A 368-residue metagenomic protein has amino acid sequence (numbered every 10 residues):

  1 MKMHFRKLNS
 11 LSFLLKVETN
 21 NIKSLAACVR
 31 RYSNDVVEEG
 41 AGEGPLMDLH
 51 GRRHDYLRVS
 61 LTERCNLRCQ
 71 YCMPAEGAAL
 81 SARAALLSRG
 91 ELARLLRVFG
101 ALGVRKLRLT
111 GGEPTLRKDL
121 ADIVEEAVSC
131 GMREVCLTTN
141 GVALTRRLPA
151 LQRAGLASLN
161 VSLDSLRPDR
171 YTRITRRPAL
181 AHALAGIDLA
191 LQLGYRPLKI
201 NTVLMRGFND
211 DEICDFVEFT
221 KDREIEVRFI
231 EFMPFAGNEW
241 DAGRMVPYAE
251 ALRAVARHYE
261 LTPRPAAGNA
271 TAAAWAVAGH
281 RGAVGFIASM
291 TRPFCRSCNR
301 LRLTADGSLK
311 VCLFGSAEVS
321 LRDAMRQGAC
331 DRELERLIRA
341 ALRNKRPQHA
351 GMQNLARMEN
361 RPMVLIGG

Functional and structural regions predicted by a protein language model:
K2-K7, L14-L57, D222, F232-F235 (+1 more regions): Auxiliary Fe-S-binding modules of radical SAM enzymes
L49-G90, A101, L313: Canonical Radical SAM [4Fe-4S] cluster-binding loop centered on the CxxxCxxC motif and its immediate flanking residues
R53, R58, Y71, L95-V98 (+5 more regions): Residue-level recognition of specific faces of alpha-helices
L61, C65, C69, L109 (+3 more regions): Conserved, mostly hydrophobic/aromatic
L67, P168-D169, P293, V319: Glycine-centered loop/turn positions within well-structured domains that cap or flank conserved ligand/cofactor-binding
M73, L148, T175, L313 (+1 more regions): Short, flexible helix/strand-to-coil boundary loops that buttress conserved ligand/catalytic motifs in alpha/beta
G77-A82, T145, R167-I174, A236-D241 (+1 more regions): A short acidic, helix-capping loop that chelates divalent metal ions and anchors anionic groups
L86-L109, E113-I230: Radical SAM/AdoMet-radical enzyme domain recognition
